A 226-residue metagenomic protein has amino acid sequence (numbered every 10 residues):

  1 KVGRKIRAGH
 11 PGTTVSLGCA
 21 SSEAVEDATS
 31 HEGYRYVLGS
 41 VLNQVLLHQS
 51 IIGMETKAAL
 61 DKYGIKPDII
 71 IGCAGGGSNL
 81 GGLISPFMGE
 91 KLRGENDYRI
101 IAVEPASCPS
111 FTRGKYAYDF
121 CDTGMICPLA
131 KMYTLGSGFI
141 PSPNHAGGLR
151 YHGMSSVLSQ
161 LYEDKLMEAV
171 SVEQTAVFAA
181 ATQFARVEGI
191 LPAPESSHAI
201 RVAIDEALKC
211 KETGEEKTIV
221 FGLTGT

Functional and structural regions predicted by a protein language model:
K1-G3, A74-S78, E104-P109, L223-T226: Acidic, glycine-rich active-site loops and adjacent beta-strand->loop/helix elements that engage anionic groups
G3-R7, P11-Q44, G64, G89-D97 (+1 more regions): Active-site/ligand-binding loops adjacent to catalytic centers
V15-G18, L42-E55, A193-H198: A glycine-rich, Thr/Ser-enriched phosphate-binding loop motif common to dinucleotide/cofactor-binding enzymes
Q49-G53, L80-S85: Conserved PLP-enzyme active-site core in the AAT-like
K57-K66: Phosphate/pyrophosphate-binding loops at sites that engage ATP/ADP/AMP, CoA/4′-phosphopantetheine, polyphosphate
K66-L80, I100, T218-L223: A short, small-residue-rich loop immediately preceding and capping a beta-strand
C73-I84, S110-T112, S196-A203: Short glycine/serine/threonine-rich phosphate/pyrophosphate-binding segments that cradle anionic phosphate groups
M167-A169, T175-V187, S196, I200-K217 (+1 more regions): Non-transmembrane, aqueous-exposed alpha-helical and coiled segments at domain scale
